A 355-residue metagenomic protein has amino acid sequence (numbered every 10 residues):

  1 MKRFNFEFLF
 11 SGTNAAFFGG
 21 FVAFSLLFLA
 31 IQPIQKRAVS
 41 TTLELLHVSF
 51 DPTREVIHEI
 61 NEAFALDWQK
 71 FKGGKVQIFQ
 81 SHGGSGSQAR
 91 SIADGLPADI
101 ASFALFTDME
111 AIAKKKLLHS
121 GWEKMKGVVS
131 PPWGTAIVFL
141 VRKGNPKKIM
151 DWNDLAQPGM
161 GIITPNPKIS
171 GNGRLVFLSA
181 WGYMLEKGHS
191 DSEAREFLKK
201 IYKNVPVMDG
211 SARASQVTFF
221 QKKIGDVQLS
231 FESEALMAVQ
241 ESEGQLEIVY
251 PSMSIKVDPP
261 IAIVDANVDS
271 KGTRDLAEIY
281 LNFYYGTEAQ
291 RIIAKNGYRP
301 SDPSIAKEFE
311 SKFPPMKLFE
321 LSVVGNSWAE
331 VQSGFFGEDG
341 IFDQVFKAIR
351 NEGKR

Functional and structural regions predicted by a protein language model:
N5-F21, S25-F28, V268-R355: Extracellular/periplasmic juxtamembrane helices and adjacent flexible linkers that interface with membrane partners
L9-S11, V39-S170, E308-E310, V345 (+1 more regions): N-terminal segment of the mature folded domain
V48-F50, V141-K143, G161-K187, I201-P206 (+1 more regions): Short beta-strand->loop
R54-N61, A65, G86-A89, A93 (+11 more regions): Extracytoplasmic/secreted envelope proteins and their assembly/folding machinery, especially bacterial periplasmic
D94-G95, S130-G134, K143, D154-Q157 (+5 more regions): Extracellular/periplasmic catalytic domains that process cell-envelope and extracellular macromolecules
P131-A136, F197-K203, D209-G210, E241-R274 (+1 more regions): Periplasmic-binding protein-like
G144-M150, I169, G182-S190, N267-D275: Short helix-loop capping/hinge motifs at secondary-structure junctions, enriched in acidic/polar residues
K187-S252: Ligand-binding pocket segment of bilobal, Venus flytrap-like solute-binding proteins
